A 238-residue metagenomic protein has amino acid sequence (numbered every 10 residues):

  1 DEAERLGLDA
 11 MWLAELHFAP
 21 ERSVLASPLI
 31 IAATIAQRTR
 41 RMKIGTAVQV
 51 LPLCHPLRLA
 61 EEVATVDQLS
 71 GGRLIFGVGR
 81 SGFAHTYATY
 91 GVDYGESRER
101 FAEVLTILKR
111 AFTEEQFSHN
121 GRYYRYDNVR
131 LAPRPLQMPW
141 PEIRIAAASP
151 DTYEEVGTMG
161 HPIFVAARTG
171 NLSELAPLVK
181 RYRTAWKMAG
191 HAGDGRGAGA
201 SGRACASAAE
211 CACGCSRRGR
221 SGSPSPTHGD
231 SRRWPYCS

Functional and structural regions predicted by a protein language model:
D1-L8, I75, V165, L172-R183 (+2 more regions): C-terminal amphipathic alpha-helical "assembly" element that mediates oligomerization/partner interfaces or acts as
D1-R38, M42-I44, M138-P141: N-terminal beta1-alpha1-beta2 module of alpha/beta enzyme domains
A14-E15, V48, A166-R168: Short beta->alpha connector loops at strand-helix junctions that form conserved, small/polar/Pro-enriched
H17-A26, P52-L57, G170-L175, C213: Acidic-and-aromatic substrate-binding clefts and catalytic sites of carbohydrate-active enzymes
S23-A26, E62-V63, G222-H228: Aromatic- and acidic-residue-enriched segments that line the glycan-binding/catalytic groove of carbohydrate-active
A33-Q37, T106-R110, G222-S225, G229: Generic alpha-helical structural context detector
G45-L51: Structural motif corresponding to the early beta-alpha repeats
P52-V165, L172-K180, T184-G195: Internal, glycine-rich beta/alpha segment that forms the wall or movable "lid" of small-molecule/cofactor binding
